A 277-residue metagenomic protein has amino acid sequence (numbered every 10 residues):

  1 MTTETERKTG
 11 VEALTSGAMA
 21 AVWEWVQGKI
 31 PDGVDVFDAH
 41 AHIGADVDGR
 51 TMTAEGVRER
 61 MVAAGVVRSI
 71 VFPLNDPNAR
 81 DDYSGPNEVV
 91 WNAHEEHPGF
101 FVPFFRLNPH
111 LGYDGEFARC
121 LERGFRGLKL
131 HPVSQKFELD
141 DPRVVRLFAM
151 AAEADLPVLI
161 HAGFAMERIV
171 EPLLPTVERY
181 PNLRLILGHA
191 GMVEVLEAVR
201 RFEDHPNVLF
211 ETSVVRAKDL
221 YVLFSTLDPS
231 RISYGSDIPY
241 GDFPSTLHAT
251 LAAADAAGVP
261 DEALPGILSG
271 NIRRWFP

Functional and structural regions predicted by a protein language model:
T2-D35, A39, M52-R68, S245-P277: Mid-to-C-terminal alpha-helical segments outside catalytic/metal-binding sites
E12-M19, R126-G127, D141-S233: Catalytic pocket-lining loop regions of alpha/beta-barrel enzymes, especially the amidohydrolase/enolase/GH5 lineages
A13-G17, V67-R68, D76, D81-L159 (+1 more regions): Active-site gating/metal-coordination segments in enzymes
H40-G44, H131, H161, H189: Histidine-centered divalent metal-coordination motifs
G44-D46, D76-A79, P109-G112, Q135 (+4 more regions): Active-site environment of divalent metal-dependent phosphoester hydrolases
G49-M61, H110-C120: Short, acidic/polar
F72, H131, G235: Conserved residues at the C-terminal ends of beta-strands
D141-L147, A154, M166, V222-F276: Ligand-binding grooves and catalytic loops that recognize ribose/phosphate and carbohydrate rings, and esterified lipid
